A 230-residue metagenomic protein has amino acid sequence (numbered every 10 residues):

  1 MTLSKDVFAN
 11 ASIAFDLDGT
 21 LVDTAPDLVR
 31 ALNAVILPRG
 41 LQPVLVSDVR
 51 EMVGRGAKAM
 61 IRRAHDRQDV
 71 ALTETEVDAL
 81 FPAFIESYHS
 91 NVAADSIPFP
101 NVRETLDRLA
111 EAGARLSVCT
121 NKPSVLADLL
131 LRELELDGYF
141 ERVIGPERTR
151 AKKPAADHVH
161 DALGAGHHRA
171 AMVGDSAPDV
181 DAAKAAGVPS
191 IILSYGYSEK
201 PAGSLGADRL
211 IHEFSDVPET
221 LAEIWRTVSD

Functional and structural regions predicted by a protein language model:
T2-E51: Active-site neighborhood of HAD-like aspartate-dependent phosphohydrolases
T2-I13, S47, A110, S124 (+1 more regions): Asp-based, Mg2+/Mn2+-dependent phosphohydrolase catalytic module
F8-A9, H89-V118, S124, D128 (+1 more regions): Short, acidic loop-to-helix structural element flanking the phosphoryl-transfer center in phosphate-processing enzymes
D23, V118-T120, I192: Hydrophobic residues in well-ordered beta-strands that form the structural core
V29, N33, V46, G54-R62 (+4 more regions): An amphipathic alpha-helix signature
P38-Q68, E74, P100: Alpha-helical substrate-recognition element adjacent to the catalytic core
Q42, R115, P189: Residue-level detector of anion-binding/catalytic polar loops
D66-E104: Metal-dependent phosphoesterase signature
